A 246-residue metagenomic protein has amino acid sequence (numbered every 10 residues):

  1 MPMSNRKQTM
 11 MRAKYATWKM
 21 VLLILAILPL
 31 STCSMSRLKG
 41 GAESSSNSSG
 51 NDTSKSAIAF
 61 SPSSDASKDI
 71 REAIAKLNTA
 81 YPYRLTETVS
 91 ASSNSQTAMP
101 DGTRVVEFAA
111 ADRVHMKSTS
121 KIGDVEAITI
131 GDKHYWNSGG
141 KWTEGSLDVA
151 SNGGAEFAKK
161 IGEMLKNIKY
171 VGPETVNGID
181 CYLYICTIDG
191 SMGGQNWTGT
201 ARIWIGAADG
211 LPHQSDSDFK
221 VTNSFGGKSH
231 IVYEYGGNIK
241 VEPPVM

Functional and structural regions predicted by a protein language model:
P2-S31: Sec-dependent bacterial lipoprotein signal peptides
R12, L28-R113, E174, K240-M246: N-terminal leader/targeting segments and the immediate start of mature chains
S34-E43, D52, P62, Y81 (+5 more regions): Extracellular or lumenal secretory-pathway regions
D69-R71, N167-G172, T200: Short structured motifs
T79-T86, A109-K117, N177-I185, L211-S215: Short, hydrophobic/aromatic-rich segments at coil-to-beta transitions
M99-A158, K220-T222, K228-V232: An acidic-aromatic
W136-Q195: Flexible, processing/modification-adjacent segments and terminal tails in exported/periplasmic/extracellular proteins
D180-M246: Gly/Pro-enriched, hydrophobic low-complexity segments that function as extracytoplasmic propeptides/linkers
